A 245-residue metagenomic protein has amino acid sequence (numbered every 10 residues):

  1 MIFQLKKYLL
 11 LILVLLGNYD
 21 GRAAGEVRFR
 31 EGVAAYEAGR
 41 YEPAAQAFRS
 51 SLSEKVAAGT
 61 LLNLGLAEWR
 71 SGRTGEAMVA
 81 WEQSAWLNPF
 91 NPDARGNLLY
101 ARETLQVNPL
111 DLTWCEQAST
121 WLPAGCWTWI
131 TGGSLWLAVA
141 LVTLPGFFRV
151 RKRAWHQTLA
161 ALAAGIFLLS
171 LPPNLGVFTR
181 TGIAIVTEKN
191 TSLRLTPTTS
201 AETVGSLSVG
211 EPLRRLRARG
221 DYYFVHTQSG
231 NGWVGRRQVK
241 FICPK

Functional and structural regions predicted by a protein language model:
T74, F167-E188, L195-T198, E202 (+1 more regions): Boundary regions of SH3-family modules and the immediately adjacent low-complexity/disordered segments in eukaryotic
L105-F148: Membrane-embedded alpha-helical segments of integral membrane proteins
G205-R237: SH3/SH3-like beta-barrel superfamily modules
